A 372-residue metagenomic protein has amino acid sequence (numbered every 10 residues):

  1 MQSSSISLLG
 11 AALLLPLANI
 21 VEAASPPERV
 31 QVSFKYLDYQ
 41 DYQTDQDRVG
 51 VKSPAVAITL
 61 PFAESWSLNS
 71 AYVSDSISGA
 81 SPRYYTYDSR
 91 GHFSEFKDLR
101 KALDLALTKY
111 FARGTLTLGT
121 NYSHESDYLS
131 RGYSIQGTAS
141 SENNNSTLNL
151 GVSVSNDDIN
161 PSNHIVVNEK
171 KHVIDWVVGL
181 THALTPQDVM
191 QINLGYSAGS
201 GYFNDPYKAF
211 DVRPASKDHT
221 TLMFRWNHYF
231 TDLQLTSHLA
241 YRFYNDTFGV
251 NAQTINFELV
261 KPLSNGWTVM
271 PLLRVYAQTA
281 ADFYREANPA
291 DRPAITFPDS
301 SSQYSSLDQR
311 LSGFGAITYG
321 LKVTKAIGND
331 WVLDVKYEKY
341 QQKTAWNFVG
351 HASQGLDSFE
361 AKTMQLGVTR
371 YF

Functional and structural regions predicted by a protein language model:
P26, R48-G50, E95-K101, T108-Y110 (+7 more regions): Short sequence motifs at beta-strands and strand-loop junctions characteristic of Gram-negative outer-membrane
Y36-Y42, S74-S78, F111-R113, Y122-S126 (+9 more regions): Transmembrane beta-strands of outer-membrane beta-barrel pores
Q40-T44, D88-F93, G119-S123, S134-Q136 (+7 more regions): Extracellular loop and loop/strand-boundary signature of outer-membrane beta-barrel proteins
Q43-V49, S81-T86, Y128-Q136, G151 (+5 more regions): Outer-membrane beta-barrel translocator domains and adjoining extracellular loop/strand segments of Gram-negative
F62-E64, Y110-R113, S141-N143, L180-P186 (+4 more regions): Outer-membrane beta-barrel strand-turn architecture
S65-L68, R113-L118, N143-L148, Q187-I192 (+3 more regions): Repeated loop/turn-to-beta-strand initiation elements of outer-membrane beta-barrel proteins
S89-H92, L194-N227, F243-G249, G266-F348 (+1 more regions): Outer membrane beta-barrel transmembrane domains
G137, S358-F372: Outer-membrane beta-barrel "beta-signal"
